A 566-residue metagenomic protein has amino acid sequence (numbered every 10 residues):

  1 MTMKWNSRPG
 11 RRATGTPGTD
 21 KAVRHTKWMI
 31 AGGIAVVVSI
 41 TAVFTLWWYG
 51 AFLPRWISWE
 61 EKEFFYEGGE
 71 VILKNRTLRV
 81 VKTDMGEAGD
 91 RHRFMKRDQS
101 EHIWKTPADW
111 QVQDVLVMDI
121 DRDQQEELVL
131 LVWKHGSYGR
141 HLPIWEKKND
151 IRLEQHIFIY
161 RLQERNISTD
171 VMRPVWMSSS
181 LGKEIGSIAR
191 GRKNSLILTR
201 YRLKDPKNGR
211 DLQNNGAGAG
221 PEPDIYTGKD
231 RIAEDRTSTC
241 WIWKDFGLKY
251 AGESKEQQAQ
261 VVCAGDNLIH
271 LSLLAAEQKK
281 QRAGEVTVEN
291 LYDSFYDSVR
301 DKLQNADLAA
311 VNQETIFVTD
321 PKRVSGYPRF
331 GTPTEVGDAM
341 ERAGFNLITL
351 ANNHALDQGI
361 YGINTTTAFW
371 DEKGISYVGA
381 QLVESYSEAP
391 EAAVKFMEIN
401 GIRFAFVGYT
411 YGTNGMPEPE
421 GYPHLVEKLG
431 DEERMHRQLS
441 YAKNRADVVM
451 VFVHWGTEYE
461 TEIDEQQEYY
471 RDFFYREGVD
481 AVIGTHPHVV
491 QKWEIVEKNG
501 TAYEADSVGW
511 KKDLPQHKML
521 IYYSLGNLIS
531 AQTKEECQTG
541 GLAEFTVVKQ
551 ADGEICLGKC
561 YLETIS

Functional and structural regions predicted by a protein language model:
M1-G18: N-terminal targeting leaders characterized by basic, low-complexity, disordered sequences that direct proteins
K4-W5, V36-K255: Beta-propeller-forming repeat regions
R8-R12, R24, R210: Basic polycationic patches enriched in arginine
G15-S39: N-terminal Sec-pathway targeting helices
T16-T19, A219-P221, T227, V508: Low-complexity, intrinsically disordered tandem-repeat tracts enriched in small/polar residues
G18, A22-K27, G50-L53, W133 (+4 more regions): Alpha-helix initiation/capping motif
G252-S566: Acidic, metal/ion-coordinating pockets
